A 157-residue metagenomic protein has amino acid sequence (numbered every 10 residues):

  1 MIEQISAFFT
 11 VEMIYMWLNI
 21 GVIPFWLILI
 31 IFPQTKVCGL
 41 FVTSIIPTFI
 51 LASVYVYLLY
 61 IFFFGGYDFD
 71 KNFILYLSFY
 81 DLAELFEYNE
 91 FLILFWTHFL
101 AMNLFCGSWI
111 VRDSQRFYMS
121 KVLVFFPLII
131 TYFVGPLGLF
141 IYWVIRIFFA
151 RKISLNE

Functional and structural regions predicted by a protein language model:
I2-I23: Hydrophobic transmembrane alpha-helical segments in integral membrane proteins
S6-V11, F79-L94: Short aromatic-rich membrane-water interface segments that cap or initiate transmembrane helices in multi-pass membrane
I14, L94-A101, I129: Hydrophobic alpha-helical transmembrane segments of multi-pass membrane proteins
W17-V37: N-terminal signal-anchor/start-transfer transmembrane helix
F32-I45, Q115-M119: Membrane-interface helix-boundary motifs at transmembrane edges
A52-N72: Transmembrane alpha-helix/helix-exit interface in multi-pass inner-membrane proteins
Y67-L85: Membrane-interface interhelical connector segments
F125-F148: Hydrophobic, aromatic-rich membrane-embedded alpha-helical segments
